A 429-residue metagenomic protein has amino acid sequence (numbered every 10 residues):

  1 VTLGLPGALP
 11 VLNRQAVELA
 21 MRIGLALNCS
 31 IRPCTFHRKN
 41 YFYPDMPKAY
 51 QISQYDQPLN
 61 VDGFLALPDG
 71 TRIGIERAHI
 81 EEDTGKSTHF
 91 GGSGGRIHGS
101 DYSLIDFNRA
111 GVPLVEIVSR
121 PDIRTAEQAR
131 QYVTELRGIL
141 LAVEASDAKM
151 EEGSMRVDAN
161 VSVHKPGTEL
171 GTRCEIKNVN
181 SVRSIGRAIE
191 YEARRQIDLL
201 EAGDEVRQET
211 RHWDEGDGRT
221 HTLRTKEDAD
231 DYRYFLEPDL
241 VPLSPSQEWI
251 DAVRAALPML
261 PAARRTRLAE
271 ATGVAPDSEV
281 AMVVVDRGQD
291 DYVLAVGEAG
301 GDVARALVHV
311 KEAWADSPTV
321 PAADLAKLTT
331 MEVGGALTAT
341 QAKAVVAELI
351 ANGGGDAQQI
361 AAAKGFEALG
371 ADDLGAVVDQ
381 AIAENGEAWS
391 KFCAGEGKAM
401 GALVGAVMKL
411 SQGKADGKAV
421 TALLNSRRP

Functional and structural regions predicted by a protein language model:
V1-M259, P276-D277, E298-A299: Basic, nucleic-acid-interacting segments
T2-L3, P113-R120, V161, L170-R173 (+5 more regions): Short, hydrophobic beta-strand segments
E152-P166, Y232, E270-L294, G300-D316 (+2 more regions): Core structural elements
Y292, A299-L307, D324, L337-Q341 (+4 more regions): Residue-level detector of well-ordered alpha-helical segments, enriched for hydrophobic/aromatic packing positions
P318-A326, A339-L410: Strongly charged, low-complexity linkers/loops
S411-G417: Short, basic interhelical loop/turn and adjoining N-cap of the next helix at nucleic-acid- or acidic-partner-contacting
K418, A422-P429: A carboxyl-terminal module marker
